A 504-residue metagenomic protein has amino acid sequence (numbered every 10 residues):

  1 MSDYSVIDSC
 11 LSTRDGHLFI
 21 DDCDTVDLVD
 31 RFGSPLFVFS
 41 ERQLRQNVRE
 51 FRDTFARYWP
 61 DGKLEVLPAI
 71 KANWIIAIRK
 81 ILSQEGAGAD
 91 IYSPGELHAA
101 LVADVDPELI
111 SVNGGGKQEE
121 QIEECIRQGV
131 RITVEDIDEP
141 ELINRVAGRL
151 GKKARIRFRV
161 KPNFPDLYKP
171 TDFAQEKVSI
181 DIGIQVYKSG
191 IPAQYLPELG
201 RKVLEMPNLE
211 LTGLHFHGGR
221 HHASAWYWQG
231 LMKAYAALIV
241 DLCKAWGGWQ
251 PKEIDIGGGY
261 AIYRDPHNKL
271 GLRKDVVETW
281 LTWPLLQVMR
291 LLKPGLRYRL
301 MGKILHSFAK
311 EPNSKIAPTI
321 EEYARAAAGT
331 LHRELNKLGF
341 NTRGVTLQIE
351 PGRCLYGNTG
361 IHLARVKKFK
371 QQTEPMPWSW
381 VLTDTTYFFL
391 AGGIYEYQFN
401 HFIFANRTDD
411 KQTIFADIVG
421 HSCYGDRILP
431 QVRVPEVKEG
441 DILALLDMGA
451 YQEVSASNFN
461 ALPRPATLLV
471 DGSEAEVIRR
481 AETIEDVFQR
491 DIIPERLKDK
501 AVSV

Functional and structural regions predicted by a protein language model:
M1-V134, P140-R155, Q175-V178, R201 (+4 more regions): A charged N-terminal "starter" segment
D24, S40-Q43, N47, F51 (+22 more regions): General structural feature for long, well-ordered alpha-helical segments within catalytic domains of soluble enzymes
Q43, A69-I75, P94-G95, G115-K117 (+9 more regions): Active-site beta-loop-alpha junctions enriched in small/polar residues
I78-R79, V102, I122-E124, I143-V146 (+6 more regions): Short acidic, glycine/serine/threonine-rich loops at helix termini
G88, S111, T133, R157-R159 (+8 more regions): Structured core elements
N144-G148, K188, K370, A405: A generic local secondary-structure boundary/capping motif
F164-T359: Active-site loop/helix belt of alpha/beta enzymes
M289-V504: Charged (often Lys/Glu-rich) extended helix/loop segments that serve as interaction or gating elements
